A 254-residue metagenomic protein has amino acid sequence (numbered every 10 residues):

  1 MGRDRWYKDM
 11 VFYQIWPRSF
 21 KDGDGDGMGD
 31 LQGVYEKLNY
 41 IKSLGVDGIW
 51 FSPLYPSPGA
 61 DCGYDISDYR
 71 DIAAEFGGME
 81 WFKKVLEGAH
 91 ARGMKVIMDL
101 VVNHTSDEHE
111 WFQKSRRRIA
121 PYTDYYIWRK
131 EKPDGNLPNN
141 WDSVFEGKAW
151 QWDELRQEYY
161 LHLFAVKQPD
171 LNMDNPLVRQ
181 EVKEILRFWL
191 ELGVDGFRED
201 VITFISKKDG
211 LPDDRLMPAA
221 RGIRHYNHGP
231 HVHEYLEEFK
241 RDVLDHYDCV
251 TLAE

Functional and structural regions predicted by a protein language model:
G2-R187, E191, F204-E254: Acidic/aromatic-lined carbohydrate-recognition and catalytic surfaces of CAZymes acting on diverse glycans
I49, F197-E199: Hydrophobic residues within beta-strands of alpha/beta enzymes
V194: Conserved protein kinase catalytic-loop anchor
